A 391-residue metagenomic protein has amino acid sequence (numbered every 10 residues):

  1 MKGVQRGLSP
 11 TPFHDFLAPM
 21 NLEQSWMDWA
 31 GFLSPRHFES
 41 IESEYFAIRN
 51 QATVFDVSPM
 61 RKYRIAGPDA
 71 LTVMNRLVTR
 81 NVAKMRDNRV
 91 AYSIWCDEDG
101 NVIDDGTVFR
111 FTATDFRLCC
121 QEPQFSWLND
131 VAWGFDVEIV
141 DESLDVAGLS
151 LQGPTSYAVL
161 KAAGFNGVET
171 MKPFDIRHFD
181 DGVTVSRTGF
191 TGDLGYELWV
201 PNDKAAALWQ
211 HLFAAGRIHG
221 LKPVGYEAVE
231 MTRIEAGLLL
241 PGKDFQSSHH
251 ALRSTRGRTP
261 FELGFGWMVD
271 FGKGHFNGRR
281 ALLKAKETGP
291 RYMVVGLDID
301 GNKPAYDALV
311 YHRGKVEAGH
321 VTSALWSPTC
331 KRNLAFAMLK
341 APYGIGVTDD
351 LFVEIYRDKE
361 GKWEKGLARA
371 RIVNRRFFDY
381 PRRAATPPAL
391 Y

Functional and structural regions predicted by a protein language model:
M1-Q24, D28-W29, L33-R36, F109-Y391: Conserved, structured C-terminal
M1-S93, N101: Acidic, proline/glycine-enriched N-terminal capping motif
D56, D105, E197: Acidic active-site catalytic centers that drive phospho-/nucleotidyl reactions and related ester hydrolyses
R61, I65, I103, F116-C119 (+1 more regions): Short coil/turn segments at secondary-structure boundaries
R76-G134: Well-ordered mid-protein domain cores that form the structural environment of catalytic cofactors
